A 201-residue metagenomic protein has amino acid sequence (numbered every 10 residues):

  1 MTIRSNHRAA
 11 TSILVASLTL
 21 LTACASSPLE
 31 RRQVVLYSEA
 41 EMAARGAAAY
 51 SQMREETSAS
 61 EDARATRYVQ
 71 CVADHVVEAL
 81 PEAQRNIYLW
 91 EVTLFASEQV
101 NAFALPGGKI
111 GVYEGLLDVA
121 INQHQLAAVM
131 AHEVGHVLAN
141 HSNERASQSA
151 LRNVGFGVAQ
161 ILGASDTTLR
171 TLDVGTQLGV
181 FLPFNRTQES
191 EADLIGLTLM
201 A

Functional and structural regions predicted by a protein language model:
I3, R8-S12, C24-A201: A Zn2+-metalloprotease active-site environment signal
